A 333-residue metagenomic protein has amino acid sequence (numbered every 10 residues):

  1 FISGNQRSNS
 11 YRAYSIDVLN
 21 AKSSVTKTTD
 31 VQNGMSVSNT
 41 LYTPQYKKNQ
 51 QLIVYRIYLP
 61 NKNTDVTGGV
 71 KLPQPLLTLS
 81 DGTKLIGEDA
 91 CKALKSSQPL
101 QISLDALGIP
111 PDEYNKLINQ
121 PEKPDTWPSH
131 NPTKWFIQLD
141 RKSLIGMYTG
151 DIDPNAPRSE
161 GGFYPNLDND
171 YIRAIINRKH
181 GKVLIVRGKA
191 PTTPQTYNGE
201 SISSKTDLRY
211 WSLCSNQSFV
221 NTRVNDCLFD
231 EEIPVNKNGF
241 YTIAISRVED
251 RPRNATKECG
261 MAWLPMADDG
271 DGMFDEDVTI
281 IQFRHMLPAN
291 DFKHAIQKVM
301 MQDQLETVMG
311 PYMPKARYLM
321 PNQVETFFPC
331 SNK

Functional and structural regions predicted by a protein language model:
F1-K333: A compositional/structural signature for long, glycine/proline-rich flexible linkers and loops on extracytoplasmic
